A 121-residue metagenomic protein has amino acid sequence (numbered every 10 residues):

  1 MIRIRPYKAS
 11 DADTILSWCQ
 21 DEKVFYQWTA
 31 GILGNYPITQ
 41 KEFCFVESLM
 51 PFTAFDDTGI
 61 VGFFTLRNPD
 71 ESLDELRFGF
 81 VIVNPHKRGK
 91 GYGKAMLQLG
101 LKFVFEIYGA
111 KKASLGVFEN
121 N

Functional and structural regions predicted by a protein language model:
M1-R3: Extreme N-terminal starter segment of soluble prokaryotic enzymes
R5, F118: Active-site-adjacent beta-strand anchor residues
P6-S10, S17-H86, L97, F103 (+1 more regions): Acetyl-CoA-dependent GNAT
G31, G116-V117: Proline- and acidic/polar-enriched loop/turn elements at helix boundaries
G34, E119-N120: Positions that flank functional sites
G89-K94: Glycine-rich acyl-CoA binding loop
L97, N120-N121: Short glycine/proline-centered loop/turn elements that form peptide/ligand docking sites
E106-G116: Conserved GNAT acetyl-CoA-binding A-motif
